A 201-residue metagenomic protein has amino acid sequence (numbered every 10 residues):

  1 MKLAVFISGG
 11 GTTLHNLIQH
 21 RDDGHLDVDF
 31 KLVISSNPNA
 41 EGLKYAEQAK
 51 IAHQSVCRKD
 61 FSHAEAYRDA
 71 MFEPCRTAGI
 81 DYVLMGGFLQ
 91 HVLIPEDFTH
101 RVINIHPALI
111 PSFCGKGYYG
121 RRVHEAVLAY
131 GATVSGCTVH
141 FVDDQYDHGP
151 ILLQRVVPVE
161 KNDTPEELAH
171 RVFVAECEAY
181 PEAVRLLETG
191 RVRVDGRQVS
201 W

Functional and structural regions predicted by a protein language model:
M1-W201: One-carbon transfer enzymes
